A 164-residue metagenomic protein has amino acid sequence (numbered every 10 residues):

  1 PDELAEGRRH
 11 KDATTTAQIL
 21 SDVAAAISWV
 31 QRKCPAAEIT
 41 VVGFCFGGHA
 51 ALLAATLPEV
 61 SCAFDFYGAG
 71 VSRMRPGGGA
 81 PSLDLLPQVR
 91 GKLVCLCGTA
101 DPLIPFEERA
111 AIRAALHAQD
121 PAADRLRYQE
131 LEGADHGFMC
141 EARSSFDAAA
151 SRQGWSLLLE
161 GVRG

Functional and structural regions predicted by a protein language model:
P1-G164: N-terminal cap/leader regions of alpha/beta-hydrolase-fold enzymes, predominantly small-molecule hydrolases
